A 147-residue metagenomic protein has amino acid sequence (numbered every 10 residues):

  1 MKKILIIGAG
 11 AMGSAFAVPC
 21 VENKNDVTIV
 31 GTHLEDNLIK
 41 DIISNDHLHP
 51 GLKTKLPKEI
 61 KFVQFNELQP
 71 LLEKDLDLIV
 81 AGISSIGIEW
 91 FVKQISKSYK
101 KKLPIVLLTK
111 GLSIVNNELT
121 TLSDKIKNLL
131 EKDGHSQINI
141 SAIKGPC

Functional and structural regions predicted by a protein language model:
M1-T54, I60-V63, V115: NAD(P)+-binding Rossmann beta1-loop-alpha1 motif at the extreme N-terminus of oxidoreductases
I4-G8, H33-I39, P50-I60, I83-S96 (+1 more regions): Phosphate-binding glycine-rich loops and adjacent basic patches that engage nucleotide phosphates, nucleic-acid
A15, N66, T121: Short Gly/charged-rich anion-binding patches and loops
P19, Q69-P70, K97: A general structural signal for stabilizing positions within well-ordered secondary structure
D41, N45, L71, L129: Residues that form generic nucleotide/phosphate-binding pockets
K55-L76: A structured beta-alpha segment of the ubiquitous adenosine-cofactor-binding alpha/beta core
K74-C147: Rossmann-like NAD(P)(H) cofactor-binding subdomain of soluble oxidoreductases
